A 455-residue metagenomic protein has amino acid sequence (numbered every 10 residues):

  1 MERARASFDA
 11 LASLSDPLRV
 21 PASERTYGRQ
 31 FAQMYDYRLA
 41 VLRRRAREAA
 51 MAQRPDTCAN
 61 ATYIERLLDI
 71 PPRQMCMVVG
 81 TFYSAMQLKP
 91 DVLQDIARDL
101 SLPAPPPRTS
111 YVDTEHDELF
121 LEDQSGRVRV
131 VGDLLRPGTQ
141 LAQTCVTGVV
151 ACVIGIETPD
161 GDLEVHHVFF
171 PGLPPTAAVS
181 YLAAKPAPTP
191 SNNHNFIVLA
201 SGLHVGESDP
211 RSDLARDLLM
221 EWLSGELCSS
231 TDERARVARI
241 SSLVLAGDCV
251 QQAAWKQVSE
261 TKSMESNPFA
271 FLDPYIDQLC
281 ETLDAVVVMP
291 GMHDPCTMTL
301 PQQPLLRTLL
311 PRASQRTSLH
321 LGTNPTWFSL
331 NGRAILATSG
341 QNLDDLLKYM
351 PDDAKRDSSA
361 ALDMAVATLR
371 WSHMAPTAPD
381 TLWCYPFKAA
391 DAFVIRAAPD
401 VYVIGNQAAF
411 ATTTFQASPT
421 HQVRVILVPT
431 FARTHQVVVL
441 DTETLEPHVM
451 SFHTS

Functional and structural regions predicted by a protein language model:
M1-S455: Extended recognition/assembly regions associated with phosphoester-bond processing machinery
